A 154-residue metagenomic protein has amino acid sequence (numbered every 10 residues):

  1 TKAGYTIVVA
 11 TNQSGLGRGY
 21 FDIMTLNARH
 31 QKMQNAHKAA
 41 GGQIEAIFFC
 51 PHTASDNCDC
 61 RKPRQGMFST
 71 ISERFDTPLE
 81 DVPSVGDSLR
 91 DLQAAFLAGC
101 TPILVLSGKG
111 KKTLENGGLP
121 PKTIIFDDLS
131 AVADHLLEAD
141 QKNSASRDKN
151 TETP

Functional and structural regions predicted by a protein language model:
T1-H30, Q43-D56, A95: Substrate-recognition element of Asp-dependent hydrolases with the DxDx(T/V) motif
Y5, G42, T77, C100: Short glycine/serine/threonine/alanine-rich loop segments
R29-A46, E115-L137: Structural recognition of alpha->loop->beta junctions
D59-L92: Conserved Lys-Pro-Asp/Glu-containing loop-to-beta segment of HAD-superfamily phosphomonoesterases, centered on
F75, A133-N143: Short, hydrophobic alpha-helical segments
S84-I124: Acidic, Mg2+-coordinating phosphoryl-transfer loop and its flanking beta/alpha structural elements, shared across
D148-N150: Intrinsic-disorder-associated, low-complexity terminal segments enriched in Asp/Asn/His/Tyr and depleted of Lys/Arg
